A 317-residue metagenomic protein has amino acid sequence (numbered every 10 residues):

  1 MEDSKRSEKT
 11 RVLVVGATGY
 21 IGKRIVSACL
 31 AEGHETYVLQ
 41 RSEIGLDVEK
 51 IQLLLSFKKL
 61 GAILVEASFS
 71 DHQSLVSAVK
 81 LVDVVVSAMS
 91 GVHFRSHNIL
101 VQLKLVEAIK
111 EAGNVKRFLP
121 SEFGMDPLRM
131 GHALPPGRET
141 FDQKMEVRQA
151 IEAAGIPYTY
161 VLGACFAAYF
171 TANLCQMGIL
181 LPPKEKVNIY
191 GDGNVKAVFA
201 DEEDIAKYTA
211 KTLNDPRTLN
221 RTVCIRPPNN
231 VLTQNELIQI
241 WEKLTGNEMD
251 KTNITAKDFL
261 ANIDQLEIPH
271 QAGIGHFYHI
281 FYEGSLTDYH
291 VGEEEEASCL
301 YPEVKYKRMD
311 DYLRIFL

Functional and structural regions predicted by a protein language model:
E2-S56, L60, S70-A78, V92-L100 (+6 more regions): Oxidoreductase cofactor-interface core, primarily capturing Rossmann-like NAD(P)-dependent enzymes
A67: Cofactor-binding loops of NAD(P)H-dependent oxidoreductases, dominated by short-chain dehydrogenase/reductases
V82: An anion/phosphate-binding loop that grips the pyrophosphate of nucleotide cofactors and donors
V85: Receiver (REC) domain switch-region micro-motif
L105-A108: Leucine-rich repeat
E294-L317: Amphipathic terminal alpha-helices
